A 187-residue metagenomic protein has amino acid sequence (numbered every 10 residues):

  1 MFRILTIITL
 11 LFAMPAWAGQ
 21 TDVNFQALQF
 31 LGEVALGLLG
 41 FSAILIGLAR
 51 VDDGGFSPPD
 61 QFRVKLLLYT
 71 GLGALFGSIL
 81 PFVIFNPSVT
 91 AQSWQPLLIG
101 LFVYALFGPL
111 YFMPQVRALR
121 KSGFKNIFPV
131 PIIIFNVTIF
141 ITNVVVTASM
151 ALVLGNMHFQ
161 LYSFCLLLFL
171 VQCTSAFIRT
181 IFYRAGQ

Functional and structural regions predicted by a protein language model:
M1-A18: N-terminal secretory/membrane targeting signals
P15, L75-F82, V137-L154: Hydrophobic alpha-helical transmembrane segments in multi-pass integral membrane proteins
G19-L39: Hydrophobic transmembrane alpha-helical segments in integral membrane proteins
Q29-E33, F56-L75, G123-F140: Juxtamembrane helix-loop boundaries in multi-pass membrane proteins
E33-D52: N-terminal signal-anchor/start-transfer transmembrane helix
A35-F41, Y69-G77, Q95-M113: Generic alpha-helical transmembrane segments
V83-V146: Membrane-proximal helix-loop-helix units in multi-pass membrane proteins
I141-Q187: Terminal transmembrane helical module of multi-pass membrane proteins
